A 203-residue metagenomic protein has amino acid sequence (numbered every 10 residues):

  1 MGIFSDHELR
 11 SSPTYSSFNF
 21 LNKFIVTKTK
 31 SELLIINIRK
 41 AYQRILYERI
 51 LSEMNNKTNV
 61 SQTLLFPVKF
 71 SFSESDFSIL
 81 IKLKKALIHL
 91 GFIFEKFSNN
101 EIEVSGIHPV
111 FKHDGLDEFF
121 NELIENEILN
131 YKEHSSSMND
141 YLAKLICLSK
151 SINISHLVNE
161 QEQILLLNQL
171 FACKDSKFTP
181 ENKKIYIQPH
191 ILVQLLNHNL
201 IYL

Functional and structural regions predicted by a protein language model:
G2, R10-L203: Long, charged low-complexity intrinsically disordered regions
